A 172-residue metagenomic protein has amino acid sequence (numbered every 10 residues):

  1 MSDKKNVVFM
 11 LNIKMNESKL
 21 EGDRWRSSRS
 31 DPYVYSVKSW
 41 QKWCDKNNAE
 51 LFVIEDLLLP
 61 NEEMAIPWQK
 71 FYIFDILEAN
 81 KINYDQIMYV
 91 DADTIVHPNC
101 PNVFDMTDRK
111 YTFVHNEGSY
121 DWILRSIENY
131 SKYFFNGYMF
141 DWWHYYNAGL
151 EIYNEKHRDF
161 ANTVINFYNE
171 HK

Functional and structural regions predicted by a protein language model:
M1-D3, M106-T107, W143-Y145: Extracellular/periplasmic catalytic domains that process cell-envelope and extracellular macromolecules
M1-Y84: N-terminal anchoring/stem segment of glycosyltransferases
S27, N61, Y138, N166-K172: Active-site rim elements
V37-Q41, I95-N102, N136-F140: Intrinsically disordered, low-complexity boundary segments flanking structured domains
I66-E128, I152-A161: GT-A fold catalytic core of metal-dependent nucleotide-sugar glycosyltransferases, centered on the diacidic
Y72, W143-K172: Catalytic core and acceptor-binding pocket of nucleotide-sugar-dependent glycosyltransferases
E128-D141, D159: Short, flexible, basic/aromatic active-site loop/helix in glycosyltransferases
